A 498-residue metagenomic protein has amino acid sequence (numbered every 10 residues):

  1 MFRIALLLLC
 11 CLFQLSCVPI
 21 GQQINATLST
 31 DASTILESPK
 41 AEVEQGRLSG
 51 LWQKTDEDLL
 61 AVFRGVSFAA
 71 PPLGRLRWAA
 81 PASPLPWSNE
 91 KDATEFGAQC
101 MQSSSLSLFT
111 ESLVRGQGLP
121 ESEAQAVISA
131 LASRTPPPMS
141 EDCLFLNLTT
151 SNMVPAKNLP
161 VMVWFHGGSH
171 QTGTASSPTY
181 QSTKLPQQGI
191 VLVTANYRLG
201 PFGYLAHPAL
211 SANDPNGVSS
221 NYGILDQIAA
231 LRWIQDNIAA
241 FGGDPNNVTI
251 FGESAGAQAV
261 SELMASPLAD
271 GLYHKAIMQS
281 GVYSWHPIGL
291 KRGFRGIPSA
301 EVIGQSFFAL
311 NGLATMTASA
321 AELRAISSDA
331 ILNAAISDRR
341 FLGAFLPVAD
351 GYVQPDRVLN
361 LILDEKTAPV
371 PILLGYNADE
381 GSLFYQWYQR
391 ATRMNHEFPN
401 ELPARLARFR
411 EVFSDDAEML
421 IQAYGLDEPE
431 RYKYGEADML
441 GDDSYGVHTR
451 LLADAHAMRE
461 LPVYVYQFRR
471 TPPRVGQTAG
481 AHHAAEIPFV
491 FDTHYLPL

Functional and structural regions predicted by a protein language model:
A5-Q14: Bacterial N-terminal signal peptides
V18-N221, P245, P403: Non-catalytic accessory segments of hydrolases
L131-P136, N216-N221, P287-R295, A349 (+4 more regions): Active-site rim elements
N216-A239, P298-V302: Alpha/beta-hydrolase active-site loop
D236, E262, D270, K275 (+2 more regions): Substrate-access "cap/lid" subdomains that shape and gate the entrance to catalytic or ligand-binding pockets
G242-E253: Alpha/beta-hydrolase fold nucleophile elbow
G252-E262: Glycine-rich nucleophile elbow surrounding the catalytic serine of serine-hydrolase chemistry
Q386, D438, G446-L498: Mobile gating loops/cap/lid regions near enzyme active sites that modulate substrate access
